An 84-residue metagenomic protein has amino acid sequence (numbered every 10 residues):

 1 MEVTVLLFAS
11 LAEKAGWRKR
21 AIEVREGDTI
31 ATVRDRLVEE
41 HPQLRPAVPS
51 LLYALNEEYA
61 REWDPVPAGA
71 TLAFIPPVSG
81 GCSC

Functional and structural regions predicted by a protein language model:
M1-C84: Ubiquitin-like/PB1-type beta-grasp interaction modules and other compact soluble beta-rich domains
